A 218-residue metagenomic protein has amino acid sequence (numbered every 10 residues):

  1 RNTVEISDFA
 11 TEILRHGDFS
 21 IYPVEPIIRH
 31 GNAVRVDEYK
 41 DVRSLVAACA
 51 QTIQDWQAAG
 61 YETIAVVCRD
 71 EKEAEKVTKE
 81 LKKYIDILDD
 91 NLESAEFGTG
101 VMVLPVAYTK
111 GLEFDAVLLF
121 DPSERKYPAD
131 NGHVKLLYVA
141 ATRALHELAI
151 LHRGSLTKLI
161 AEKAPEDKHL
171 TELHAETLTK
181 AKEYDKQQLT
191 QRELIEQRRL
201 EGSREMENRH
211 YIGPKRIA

Functional and structural regions predicted by a protein language model:
R1-D8, I13-G17, Y22, I27-G31 (+5 more regions): Core RecA-like ATPase module of SF1/SF2 helicases and allied nucleic-acid translocases
V36-E38: Short amphipathic
R198-R199, S203-R216: C-terminal tails and terminal domains of large nucleic-acid-associated and other macromolecular-machine proteins
